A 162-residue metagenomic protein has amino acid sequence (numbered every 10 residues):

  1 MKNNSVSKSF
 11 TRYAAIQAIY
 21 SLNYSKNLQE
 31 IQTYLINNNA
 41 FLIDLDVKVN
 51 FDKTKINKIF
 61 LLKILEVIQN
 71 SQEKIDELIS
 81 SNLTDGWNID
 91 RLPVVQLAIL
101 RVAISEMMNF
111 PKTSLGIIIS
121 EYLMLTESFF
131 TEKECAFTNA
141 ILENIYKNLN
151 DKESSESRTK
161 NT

Functional and structural regions predicted by a protein language model:
M1-S128, E134, N139-T162: N-terminal interaction/assembly modules
